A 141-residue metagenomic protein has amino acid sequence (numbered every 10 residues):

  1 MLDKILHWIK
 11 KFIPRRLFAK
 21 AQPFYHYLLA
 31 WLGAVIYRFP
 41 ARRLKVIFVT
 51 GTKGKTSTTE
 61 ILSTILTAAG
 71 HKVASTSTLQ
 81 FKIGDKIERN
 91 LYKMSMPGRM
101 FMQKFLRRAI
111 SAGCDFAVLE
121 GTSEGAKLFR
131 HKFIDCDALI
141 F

Functional and structural regions predicted by a protein language model:
M1-K4: Long, basic/Gly/Ser/Thr-rich N-terminal segments that mediate initial subcellular attachment or targeting
L6-F141: Phosphate-binding loop of NTP-binding sites
